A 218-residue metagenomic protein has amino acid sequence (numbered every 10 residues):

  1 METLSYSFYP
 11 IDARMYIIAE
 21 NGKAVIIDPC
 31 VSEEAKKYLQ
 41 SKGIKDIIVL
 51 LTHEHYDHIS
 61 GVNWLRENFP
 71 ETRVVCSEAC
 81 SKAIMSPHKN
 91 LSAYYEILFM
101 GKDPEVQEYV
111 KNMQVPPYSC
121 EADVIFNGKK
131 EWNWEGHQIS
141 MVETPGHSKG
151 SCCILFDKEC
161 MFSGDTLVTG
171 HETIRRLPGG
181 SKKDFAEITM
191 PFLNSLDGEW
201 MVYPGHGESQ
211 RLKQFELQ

Functional and structural regions predicted by a protein language model:
M1-K42, C153-G164: Conserved beta-strand hairpin/beta-sheet module of binuclear metal-dependent hydrolase folds, prominently
M1-T3, Y109-Q114, E135-H137: Short Pro/Gly-enriched beta-strand edge/turn motifs at strand-loop
E2-L4, R73, V124, Q138-S140 (+1 more regions): Conserved beta-strand segments of alpha/beta enzyme cores
Y6-F8, E121-D123, E143-P145: Short Gly/Pro-enriched turn/cap motifs at secondary-structure boundaries
M15-E20, D103-V110, L167-V168: Short, basic/glycine-rich phosphate-binding loops at helix/coil junctions that contact nucleotide phosphates
A24, E131, Q138-Q218: Metallo-beta-lactamase
I26-D28, L51, C76, G136 (+1 more regions): Small/polar loops that bind or transfer phosphate-bearing groups
V31-S32, K36-E131: Active-site HxH/HxHxD metal-binding segment of metal-dependent hydrolases
